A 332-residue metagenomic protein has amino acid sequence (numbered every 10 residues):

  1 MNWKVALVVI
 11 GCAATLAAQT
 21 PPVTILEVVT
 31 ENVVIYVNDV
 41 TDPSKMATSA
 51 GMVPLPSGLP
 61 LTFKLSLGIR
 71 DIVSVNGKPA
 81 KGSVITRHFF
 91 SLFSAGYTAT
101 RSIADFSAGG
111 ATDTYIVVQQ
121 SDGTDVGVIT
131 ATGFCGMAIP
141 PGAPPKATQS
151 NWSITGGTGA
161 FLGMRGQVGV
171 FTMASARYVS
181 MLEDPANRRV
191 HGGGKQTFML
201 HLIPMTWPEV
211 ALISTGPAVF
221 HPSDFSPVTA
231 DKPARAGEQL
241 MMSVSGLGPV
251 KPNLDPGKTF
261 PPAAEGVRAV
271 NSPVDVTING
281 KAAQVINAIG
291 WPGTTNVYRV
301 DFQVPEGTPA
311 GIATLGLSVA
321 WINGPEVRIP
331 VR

Functional and structural regions predicted by a protein language model:
M1-N2: N-terminal secretory signal peptides that target proteins for export/translocation
V5-T15: Bacterial N-terminal signal peptides
Q19-C135, P141-P144: Extracellular or lumenal secretory-pathway regions
L55, L61, I69, V73-D105 (+1 more regions): A sequence-level detector for low-complexity, Ser/Thr- and acidic-rich stretches
S102-A108, A143-K146, R188-V190, A263-V267: Short consensus segments that form the blades of beta-propeller domains, in both extracellular/periplasmic
G110-E183, F302: Acidic, glycine-rich flexible loop segments
V128, N151, R165-G169, T197-M199 (+3 more regions): Well-ordered beta-strand positions in beta-sheet-rich domains
Q167-A176, S180-M205: Compact beta-sheet-dominated globular domain cores
